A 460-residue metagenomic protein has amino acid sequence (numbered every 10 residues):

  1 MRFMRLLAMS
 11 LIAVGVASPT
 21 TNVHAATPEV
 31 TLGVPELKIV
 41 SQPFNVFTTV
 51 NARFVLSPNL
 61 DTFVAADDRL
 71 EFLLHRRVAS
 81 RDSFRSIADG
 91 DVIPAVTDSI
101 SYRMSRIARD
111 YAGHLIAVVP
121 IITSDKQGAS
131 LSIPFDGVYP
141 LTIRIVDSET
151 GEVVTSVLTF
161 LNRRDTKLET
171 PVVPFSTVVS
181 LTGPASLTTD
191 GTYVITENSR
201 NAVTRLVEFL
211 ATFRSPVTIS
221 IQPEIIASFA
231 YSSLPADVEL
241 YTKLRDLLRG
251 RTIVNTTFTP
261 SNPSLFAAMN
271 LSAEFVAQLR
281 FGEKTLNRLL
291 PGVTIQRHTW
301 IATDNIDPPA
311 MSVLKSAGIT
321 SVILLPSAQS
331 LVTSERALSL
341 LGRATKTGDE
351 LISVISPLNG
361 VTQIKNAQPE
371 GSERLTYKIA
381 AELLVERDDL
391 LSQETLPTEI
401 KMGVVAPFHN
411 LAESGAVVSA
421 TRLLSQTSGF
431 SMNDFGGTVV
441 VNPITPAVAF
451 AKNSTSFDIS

Functional and structural regions predicted by a protein language model:
M1-A8: Bacterial N-terminal signal peptides that target proteins for export
V14-N22: C-terminal segment of classical bacterial N-terminal signal peptides
V30-F72, A117: Contiguous beta-strand segments within globular domains
R53-N59, E208-F213, N287-L289, W300 (+1 more regions): Catalytic grooves of carbohydrate-active enzymes
V55-N59, H75-R77, R81-R85, G90-D91 (+5 more regions): Metal-dependent polysaccharide deacetylase catalytic core of the NodB/CE4 family, i.e., the active-site-bearing domain
P58-A108: Contiguous segments within soluble domain cores/interaction surfaces
M104-S176, S199: Extended acidic/polar, glycine-enriched regions that form or flank non-catalytic beta-rich accessory modules
T150-G250: Active-site beta->alpha N-cap acidic-glycine motif
